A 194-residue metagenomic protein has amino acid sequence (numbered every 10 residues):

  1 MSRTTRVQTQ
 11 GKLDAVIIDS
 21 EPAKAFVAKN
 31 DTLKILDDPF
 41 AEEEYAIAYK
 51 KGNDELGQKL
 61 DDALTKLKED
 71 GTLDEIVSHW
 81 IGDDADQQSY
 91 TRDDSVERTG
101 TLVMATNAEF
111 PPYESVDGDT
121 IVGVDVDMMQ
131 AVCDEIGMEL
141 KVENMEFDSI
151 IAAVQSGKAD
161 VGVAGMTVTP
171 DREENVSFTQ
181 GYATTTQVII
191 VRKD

Functional and structural regions predicted by a protein language model:
M1, K50-N53, E109-F110, G118-I121 (+2 more regions): Short coil/turn segments
R6-A41, S149-A152, A164-N175: A ligand-binding cleft/hinge motif common to bilobed small-molecule-binding domains
D14-A15, K34, A46, V103 (+1 more regions): Short, Asp-centered acidic motifs that coordinate Mg2+ and/or phosphate in catalytic or ligand-binding sites
S20, K24-D61, Q87-T91, A108 (+1 more regions): Periplasmic-binding protein-like
K24, A46-D86, V126-E135, V191-D194: Extended ligand-binding regions for polar small-molecule ligands
E75, D84-T101: Short, low-complexity disordered leader/linker segments with a strong preference for bacterial N-terminal type II
T99-M166, E174: Extracytoplasmic small-molecule ligand-binding "clamshell" domains of the periplasmic binding protein/Venus flytrap
